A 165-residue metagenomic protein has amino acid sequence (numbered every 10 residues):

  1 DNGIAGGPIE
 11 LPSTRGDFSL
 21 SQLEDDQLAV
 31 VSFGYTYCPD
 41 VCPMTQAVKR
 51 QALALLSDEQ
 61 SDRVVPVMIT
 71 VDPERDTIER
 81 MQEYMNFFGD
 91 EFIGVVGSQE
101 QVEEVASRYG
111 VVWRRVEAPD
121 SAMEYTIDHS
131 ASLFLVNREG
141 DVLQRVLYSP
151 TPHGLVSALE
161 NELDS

Functional and structural regions predicted by a protein language model:
D1-Q22: N-terminal "domain-start" segment that seeds a small globular fold
G6-G7, A29, S130-A131: Short loop/turn microsegments at loop-to-beta-strand junctions
S21-T45, K49: Short active-site neighborhood of thiol/selenol oxidoreductases, capturing the structured segment around
Q27-L28, Q46-M68, N86: Conserved helix-turn-beta segment immediately C-terminal to the redox Cys motif in thioredoxin-like folds
A54-S61, N86-I93, S107-V111, D141 (+2 more regions): Sec-exported extracytoplasmic/periplasmic mature domains
D62-D76, E91-E100: Thiol-based oxidoreductase modules, predominantly thioredoxin-like and allied folds used for disulfide exchange
Q82-S130: Short, internal strand/loop/helix patches that form the active-site neighborhood or redox-interaction surface
P119-S165: Thiol-/selenol-based redox modules, centered on thioredoxin-like and closely related oxidoreductase domains
